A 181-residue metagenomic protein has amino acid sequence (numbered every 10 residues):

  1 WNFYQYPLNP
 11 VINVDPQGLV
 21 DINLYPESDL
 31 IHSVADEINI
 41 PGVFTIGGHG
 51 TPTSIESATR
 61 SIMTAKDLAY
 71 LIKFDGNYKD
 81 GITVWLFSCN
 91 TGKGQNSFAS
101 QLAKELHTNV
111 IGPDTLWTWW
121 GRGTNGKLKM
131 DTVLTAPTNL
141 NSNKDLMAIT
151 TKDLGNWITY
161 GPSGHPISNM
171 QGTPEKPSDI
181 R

Functional and structural regions predicted by a protein language model:
W1-D21: Short turn/helix-capping motifs enriched in Asx and small/polar residues
N2, T64, L68, Q95-F98 (+1 more regions): Stable alpha-helical elements in mature extracytoplasmic
L19-T83, K127-R181: Glycine-rich short-loop/terminal segments
E27, I46-G50, F87-T91, P113-L116: Active-site-proximal beta-strand/loop segments in catalytic clefts of secreted hydrolases
T53-S57, K93-F98, W119-G123: Extracytoplasmic/secreted cell-surface and envelope-processing proteins
N77, S97-I111: Short, surface-exposed basic-aromatic patches at helix termini and helix-loop junctions that form
K79-K93: Active-site nucleophile-His-acid catalytic modules used for acyl/amide transfer and hydrolysis across diverse enzymes
T108-N125: Long, charge-dense
